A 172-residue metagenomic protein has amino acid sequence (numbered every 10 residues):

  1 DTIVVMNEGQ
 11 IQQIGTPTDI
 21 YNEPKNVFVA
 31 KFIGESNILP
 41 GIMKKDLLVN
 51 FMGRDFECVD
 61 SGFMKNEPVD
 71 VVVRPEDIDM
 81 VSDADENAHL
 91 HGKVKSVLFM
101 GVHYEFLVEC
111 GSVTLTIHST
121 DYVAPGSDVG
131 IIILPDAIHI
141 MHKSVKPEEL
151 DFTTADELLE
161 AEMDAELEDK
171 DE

Functional and structural regions predicted by a protein language model:
D1-V5, T16, N22: Conserved catalytic segment of ABC-fold P-loop ATPases
Q12-Q13: Glutamine-centric residue-chemistry signal
T16, F28, I42, H91-K93: Residues located in well-ordered beta-strands
T16, K25-N26, V81, S119: Short beta-alpha junctions and helix-cap segments that line functional grooves
N22-M43, V72: C-terminal boundary and immediately downstream tail of ABC-type ATPase nucleotide-binding domains
S36-I38, D46-E172: Non-catalytic connector elements of ABC transporters
